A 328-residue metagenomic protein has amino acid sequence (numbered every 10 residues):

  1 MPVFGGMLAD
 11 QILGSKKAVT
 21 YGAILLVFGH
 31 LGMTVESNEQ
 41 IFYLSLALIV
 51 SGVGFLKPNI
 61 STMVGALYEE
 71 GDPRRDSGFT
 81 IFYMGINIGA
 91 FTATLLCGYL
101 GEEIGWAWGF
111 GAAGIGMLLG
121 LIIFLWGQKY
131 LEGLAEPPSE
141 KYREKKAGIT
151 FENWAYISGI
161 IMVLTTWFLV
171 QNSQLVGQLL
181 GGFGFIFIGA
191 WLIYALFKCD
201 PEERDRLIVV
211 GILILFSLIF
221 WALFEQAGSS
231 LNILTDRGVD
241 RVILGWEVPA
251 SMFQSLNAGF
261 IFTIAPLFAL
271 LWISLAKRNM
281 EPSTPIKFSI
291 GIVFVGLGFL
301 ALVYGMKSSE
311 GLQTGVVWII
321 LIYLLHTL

Functional and structural regions predicted by a protein language model:
M1-Q11, K57, F91-A93, S255-L270: Central cavity-lining transmembrane alpha-helices of secondary-active solute carriers, predominantly the Major
F4-M7, I88-E103, L300: A gly/Pro-rich, aromatic-decorated transmembrane alpha-helix motif that marks the paired, flexible gating helices
D10-A23, G71-D72, E203-R204, S274-V293: Cytoplasmic membrane-interface "Motif A"-like loop-to-helix N-cap segments of 12-TM Major Facilitator Superfamily
T20-F42, F288-L312: C-terminal ends and interior cores of transmembrane alpha-helices in multi-pass membrane transporters/permeases
E39, L46-V50, S217-W221, I319-T327: Helical-face signature of the major facilitator-like transporter fold
F55-E70: Intracellular juxtamembrane helix-capping segments at the cytosolic ends of symmetry-related transmembrane helices
E70, G98-N232, R237-V242, F268 (+1 more regions): Intracellular loop-helix junctions on the cytosolic face of multi-pass helical membrane proteins
R74-I81, L175-G182, L207-G211, L231 (+4 more regions): Loop-to-transmembrane helix entry
